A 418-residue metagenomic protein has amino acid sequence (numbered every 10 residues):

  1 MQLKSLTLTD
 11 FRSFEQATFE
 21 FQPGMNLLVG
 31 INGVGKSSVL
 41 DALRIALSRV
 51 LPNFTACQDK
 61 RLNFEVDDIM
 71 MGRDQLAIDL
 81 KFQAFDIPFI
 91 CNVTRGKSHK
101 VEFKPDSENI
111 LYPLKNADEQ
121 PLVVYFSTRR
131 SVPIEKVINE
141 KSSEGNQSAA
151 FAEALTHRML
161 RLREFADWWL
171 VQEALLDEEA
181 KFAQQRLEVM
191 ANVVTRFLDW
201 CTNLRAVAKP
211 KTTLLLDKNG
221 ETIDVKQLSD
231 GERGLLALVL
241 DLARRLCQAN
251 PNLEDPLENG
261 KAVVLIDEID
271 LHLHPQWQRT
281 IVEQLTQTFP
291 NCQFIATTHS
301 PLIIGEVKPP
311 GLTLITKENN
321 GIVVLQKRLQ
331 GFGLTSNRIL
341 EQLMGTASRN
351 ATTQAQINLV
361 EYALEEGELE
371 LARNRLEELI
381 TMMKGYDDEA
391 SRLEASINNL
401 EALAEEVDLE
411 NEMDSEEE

Functional and structural regions predicted by a protein language model:
M1-F54, L215-S348: Switch/communication elements of ASCE P-loop NTPase nucleotide-binding domains
L6, R73-A84, I90-N92, V101 (+3 more regions): Short polybasic amphipathic segments
F14, Q83-D86, D199, G220: Glycine-centered tight beta-turn/hairpin loop motif at sheet-sheet or coil-to-beta transitions
V29, D41-K100, K104: Conserved P-loop NTP-binding catalytic core
D68-G72, I110-P121, L228, I304: A general structural signal for short secondary-structure junctions and capping/turn motifs
G96-T195, L340, A355, E361: Coupling/switch segment of ABC-type P-loop NTPase heads
P113-K115, Q287, L302-E418: RecA-like P-loop NTPase motor core
A149-N259, A372: Extended helical coiled-coil dimerization/tether regions that scaffold and oligomerize large DNA-maintenance assemblies
